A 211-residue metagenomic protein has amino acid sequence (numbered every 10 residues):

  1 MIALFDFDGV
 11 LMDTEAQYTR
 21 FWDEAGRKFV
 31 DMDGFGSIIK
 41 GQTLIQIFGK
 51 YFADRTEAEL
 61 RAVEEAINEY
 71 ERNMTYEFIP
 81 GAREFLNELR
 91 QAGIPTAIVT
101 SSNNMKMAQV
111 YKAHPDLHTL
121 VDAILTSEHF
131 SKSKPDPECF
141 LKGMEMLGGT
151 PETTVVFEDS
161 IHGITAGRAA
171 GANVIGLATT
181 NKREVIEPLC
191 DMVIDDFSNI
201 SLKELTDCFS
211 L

Functional and structural regions predicted by a protein language model:
M1, N103-M105, Q109-L211: Asp-based, Mg2+/Mn2+-dependent phosphohydrolase catalytic module
M1-A92: N-terminal helical cap/lid subdomain that shapes the substrate entry/recognition surface in HAD-like hydrolases
V10, T14, T100, G163: Ser/Thr-glycine-rich phosphate-binding loops at phosphate-binding pockets of nucleotides, nucleotide cofactors
D13, F35-I39, A58, N73-P80 (+6 more regions): Residues at secondary-structure transition points
W22, F85-K112, G167: Substrate-recognition element of Asp-dependent hydrolases with the DxDx(T/V) motif
E57, P95-T96, S201: Bulky hydrophobic/aromatic packing residues
